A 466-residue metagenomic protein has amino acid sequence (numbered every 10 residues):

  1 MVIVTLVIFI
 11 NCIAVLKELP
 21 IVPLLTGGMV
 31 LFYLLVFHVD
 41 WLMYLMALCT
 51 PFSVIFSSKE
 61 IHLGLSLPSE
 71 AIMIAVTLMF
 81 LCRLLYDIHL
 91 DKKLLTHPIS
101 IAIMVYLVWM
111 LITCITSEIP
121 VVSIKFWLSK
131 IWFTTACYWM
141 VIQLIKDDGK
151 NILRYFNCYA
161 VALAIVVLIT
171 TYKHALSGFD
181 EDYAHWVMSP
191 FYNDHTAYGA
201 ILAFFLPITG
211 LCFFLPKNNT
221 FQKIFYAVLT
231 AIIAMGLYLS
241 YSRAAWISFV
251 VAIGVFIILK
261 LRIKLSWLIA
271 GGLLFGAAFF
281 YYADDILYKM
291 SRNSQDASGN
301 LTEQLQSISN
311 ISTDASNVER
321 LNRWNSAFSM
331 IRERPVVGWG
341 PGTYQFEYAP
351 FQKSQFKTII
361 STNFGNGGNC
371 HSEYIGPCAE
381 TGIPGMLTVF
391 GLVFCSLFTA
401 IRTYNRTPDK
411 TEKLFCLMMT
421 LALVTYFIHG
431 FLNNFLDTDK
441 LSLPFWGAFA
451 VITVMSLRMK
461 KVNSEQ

Functional and structural regions predicted by a protein language model:
M1-I13, G27-F32, T77, I103-I115 (+10 more regions): Alpha-helical transmembrane segments of multi-pass inner-membrane proteins
M1-L111, V122, K146-N157, C212-I224 (+3 more regions): Transmembrane signal-anchor hairpin modules in multi-pass inner-membrane enzymes, especially those that act on
V15-L16, E60-L63, T116-K125, Y238-L239 (+1 more regions): Membrane-interface helix caps and helix-loop-helix hairpins in membrane proteins
L16, T171-H174, M235, L239 (+4 more regions): A membrane-periplasm/extracellular boundary helix in multi-pass inner-membrane enzymes that assemble envelope glycans
K17-I21, L63-I72, F126-K130, F191-F204 (+4 more regions): Membrane-interface micro-motifs in multi-pass membrane enzymes
L48, V54-S58, E373-T381, K413-V454: Membrane helix-loop boundary segments at the extracytoplasmic
Y183-A184, S189, N310-N325, E333 (+1 more regions): Long extracytoplasmic/lumenal interhelical loops at the membrane interface of multi-pass membrane proteins
G382-F394: Hydrophobic alpha-helical transmembrane segments
